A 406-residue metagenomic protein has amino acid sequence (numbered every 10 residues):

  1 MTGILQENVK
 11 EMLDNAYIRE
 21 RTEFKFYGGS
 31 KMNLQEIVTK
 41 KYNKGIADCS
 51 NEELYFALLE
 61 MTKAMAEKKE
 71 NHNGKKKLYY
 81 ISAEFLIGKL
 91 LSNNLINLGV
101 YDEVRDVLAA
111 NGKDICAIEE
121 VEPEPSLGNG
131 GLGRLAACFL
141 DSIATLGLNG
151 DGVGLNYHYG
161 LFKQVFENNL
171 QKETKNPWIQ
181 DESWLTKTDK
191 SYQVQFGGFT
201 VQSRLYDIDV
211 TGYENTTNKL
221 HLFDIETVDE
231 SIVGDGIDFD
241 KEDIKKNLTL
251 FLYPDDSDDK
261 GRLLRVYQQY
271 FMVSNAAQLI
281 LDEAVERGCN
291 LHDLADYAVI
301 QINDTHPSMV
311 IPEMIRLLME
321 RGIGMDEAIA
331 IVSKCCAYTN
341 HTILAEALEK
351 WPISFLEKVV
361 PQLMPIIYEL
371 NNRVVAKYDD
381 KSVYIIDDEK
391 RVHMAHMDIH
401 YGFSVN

Functional and structural regions predicted by a protein language model:
L5-N406: A conserved ligand/cofactor-binding region detector
